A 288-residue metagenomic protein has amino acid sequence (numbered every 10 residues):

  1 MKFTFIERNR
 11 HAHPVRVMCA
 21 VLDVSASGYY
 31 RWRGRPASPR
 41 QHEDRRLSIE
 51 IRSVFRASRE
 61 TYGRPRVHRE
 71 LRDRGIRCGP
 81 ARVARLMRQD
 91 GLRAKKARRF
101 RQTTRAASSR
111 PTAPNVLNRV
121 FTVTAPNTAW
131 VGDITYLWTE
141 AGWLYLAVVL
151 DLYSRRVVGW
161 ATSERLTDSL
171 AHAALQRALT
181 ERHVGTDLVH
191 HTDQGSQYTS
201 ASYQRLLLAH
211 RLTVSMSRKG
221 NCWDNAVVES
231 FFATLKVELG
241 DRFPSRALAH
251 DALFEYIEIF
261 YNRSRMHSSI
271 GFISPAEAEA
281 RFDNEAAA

Functional and structural regions predicted by a protein language model:
M1-A288: Charged DNA-binding/catalytic regions of mobile-element recombinases
